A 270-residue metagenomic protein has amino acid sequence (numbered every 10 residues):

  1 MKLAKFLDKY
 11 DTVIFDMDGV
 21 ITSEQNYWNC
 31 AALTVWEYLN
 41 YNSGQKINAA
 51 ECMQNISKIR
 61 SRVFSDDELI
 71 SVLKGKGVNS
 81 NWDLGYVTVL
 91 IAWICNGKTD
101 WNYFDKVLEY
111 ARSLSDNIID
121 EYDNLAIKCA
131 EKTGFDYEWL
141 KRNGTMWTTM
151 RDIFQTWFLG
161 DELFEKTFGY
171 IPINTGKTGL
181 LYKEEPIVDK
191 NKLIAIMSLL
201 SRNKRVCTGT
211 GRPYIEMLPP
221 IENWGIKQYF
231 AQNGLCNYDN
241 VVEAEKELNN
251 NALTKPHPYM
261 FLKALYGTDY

Functional and structural regions predicted by a protein language model:
K2-S65, D83-Y86: Active-site neighborhood of HAD-like aspartate-dependent phosphohydrolases
D8, M17-Q25, E68-G75, C207 (+2 more regions): Short, charged/polar micro-motifs that form catalytic or ligand-binding hotspots
T12, R205-V206: Beta-sheet entry/capping signal
E37-N48, W93-K98, M197-S198, G225-Y229 (+2 more regions): Alpha-helix termini
D66-I187, S198: A metal-dependent, Asp-based hydrolase signature
T175, K183-I194, C207-Y270: Substrate-recognition "cap/lid" segment bordering the active-site pocket of phosphatases
A195-R205: A structural motif corresponding to the C-terminal end of an alpha-helix and its immediate exit/capping segment
